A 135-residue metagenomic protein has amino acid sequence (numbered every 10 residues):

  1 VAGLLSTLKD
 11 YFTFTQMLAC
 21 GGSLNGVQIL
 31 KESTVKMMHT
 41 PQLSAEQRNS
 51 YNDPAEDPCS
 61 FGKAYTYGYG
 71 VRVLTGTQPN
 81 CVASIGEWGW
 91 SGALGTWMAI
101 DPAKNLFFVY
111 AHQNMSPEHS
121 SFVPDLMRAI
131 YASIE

Functional and structural regions predicted by a protein language model:
V1-E135: Catalytic loop of the DD-peptidase/beta-lactamase superfamily, centered on the K-T-G motif and neighboring
